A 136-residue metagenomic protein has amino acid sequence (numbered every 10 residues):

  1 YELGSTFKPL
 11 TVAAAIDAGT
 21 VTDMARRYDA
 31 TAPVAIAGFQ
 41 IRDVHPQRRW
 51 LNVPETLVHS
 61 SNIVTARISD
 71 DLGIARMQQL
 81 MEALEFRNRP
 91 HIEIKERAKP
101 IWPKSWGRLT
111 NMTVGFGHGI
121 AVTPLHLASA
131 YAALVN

Functional and structural regions predicted by a protein language model:
Y1-S5, L10-N136: Beta-lactam-recognizing serine transpeptidase/beta-lactamase-like catalytic domain environment
